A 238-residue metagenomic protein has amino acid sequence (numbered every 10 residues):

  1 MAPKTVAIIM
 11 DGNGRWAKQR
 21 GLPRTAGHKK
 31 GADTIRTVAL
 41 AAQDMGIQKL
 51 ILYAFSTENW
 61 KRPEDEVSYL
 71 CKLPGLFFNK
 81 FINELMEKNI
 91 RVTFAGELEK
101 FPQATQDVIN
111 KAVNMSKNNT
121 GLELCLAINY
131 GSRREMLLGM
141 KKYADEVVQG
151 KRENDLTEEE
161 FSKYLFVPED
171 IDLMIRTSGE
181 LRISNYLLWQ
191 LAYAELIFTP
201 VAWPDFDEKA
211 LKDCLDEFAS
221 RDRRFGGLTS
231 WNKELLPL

Functional and structural regions predicted by a protein language model:
M1-L238: Flexible, compositionally biased loop and terminal segments
